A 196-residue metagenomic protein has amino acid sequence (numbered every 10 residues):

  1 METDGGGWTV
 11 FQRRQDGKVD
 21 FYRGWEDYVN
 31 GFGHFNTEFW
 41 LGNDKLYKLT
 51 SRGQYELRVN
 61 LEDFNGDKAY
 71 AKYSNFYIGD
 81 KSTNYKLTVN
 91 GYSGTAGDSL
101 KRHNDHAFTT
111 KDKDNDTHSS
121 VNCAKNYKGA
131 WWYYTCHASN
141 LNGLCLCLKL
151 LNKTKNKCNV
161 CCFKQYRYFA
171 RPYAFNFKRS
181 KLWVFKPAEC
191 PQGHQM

Functional and structural regions predicted by a protein language model:
M1-M196: Mature extracellular or lumenal effector domains of secreted proteins and single-pass membrane receptors/adhesion
